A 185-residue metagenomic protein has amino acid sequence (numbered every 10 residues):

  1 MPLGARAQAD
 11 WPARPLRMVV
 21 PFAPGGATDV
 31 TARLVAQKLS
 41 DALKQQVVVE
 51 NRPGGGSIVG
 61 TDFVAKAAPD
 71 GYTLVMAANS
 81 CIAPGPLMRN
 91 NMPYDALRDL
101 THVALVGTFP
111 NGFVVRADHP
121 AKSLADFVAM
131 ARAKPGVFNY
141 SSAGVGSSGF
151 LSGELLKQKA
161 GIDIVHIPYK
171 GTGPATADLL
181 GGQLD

Functional and structural regions predicted by a protein language model:
M1-P12: N-terminal twin-arginine translocation
A7, L16-M18, G25, A32 (+8 more regions): Residue-level signal for nonpolar/aromatic packing positions in well-ordered secondary structure
R14-A23, V47-V48, T73, T101 (+1 more regions): Short, well-ordered beta-strand elements
M18-T31, G55, S141-S148: Extracytoplasmic "Venus flytrap"
T28-K44, F150-Q158: Short, polar/charged alpha-helical segment
I58-T61, A175-T176: Short, hydrophobic alpha-helical packing/hinge segments within bilobed ligand-binding/sensory domains
K66-Y72, L87-P174: Hinge/capping helix and adjacent helix->loop/strand transition within the periplasmic-binding protein
G71-A77, D185: Paired acidic/hydrophobic, glycine-rich loop segments that form the ligand-binding mouth/hinge of periplasmic-binding
